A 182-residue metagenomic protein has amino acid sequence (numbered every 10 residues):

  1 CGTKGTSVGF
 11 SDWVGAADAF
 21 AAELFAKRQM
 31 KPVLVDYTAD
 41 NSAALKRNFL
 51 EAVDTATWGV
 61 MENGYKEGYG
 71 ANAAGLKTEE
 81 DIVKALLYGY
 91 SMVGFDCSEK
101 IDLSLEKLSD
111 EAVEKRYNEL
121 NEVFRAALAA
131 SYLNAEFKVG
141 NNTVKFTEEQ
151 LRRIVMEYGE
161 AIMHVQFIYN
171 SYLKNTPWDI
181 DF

Functional and structural regions predicted by a protein language model:
C1-N175: Alpha/beta catalytic barrel-like cores
P177-F182: Long, hydrophobic, well-ordered secondary-structure blocks that form the structural core and pocket-lining surfaces
